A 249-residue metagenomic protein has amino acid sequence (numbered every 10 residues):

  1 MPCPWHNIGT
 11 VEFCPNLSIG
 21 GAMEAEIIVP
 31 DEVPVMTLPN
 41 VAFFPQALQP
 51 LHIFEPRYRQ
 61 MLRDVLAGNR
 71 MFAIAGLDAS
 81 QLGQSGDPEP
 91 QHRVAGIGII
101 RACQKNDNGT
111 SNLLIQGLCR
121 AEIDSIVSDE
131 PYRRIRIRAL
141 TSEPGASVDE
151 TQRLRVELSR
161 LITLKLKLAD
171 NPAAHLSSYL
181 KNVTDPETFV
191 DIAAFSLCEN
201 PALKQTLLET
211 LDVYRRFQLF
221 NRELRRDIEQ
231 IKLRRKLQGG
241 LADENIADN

Functional and structural regions predicted by a protein language model:
M1-P2, A67: Intrinsically disordered, low-complexity segments enriched in serine/proline and basic residues
F13, S18-N249: N-terminal low-complexity, acidic/polar interaction/targeting segments
